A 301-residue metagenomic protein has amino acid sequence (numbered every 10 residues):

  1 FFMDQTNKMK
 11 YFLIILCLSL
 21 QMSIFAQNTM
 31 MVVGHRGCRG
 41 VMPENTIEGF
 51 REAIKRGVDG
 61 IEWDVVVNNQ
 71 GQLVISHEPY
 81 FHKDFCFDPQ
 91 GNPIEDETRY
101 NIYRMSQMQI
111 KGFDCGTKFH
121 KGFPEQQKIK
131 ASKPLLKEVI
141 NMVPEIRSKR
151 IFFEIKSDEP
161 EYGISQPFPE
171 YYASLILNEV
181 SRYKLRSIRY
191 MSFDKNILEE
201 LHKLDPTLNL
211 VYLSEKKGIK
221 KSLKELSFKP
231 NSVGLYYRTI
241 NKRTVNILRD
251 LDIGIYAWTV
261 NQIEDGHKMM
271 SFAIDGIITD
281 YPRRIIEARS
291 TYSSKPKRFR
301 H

Functional and structural regions predicted by a protein language model:
D4-F12: Positively charged n-region of N-terminal signal peptides that target proteins for export
Y11-L20: Sec-dependent N-terminal signal peptides
S23: Predominantly soluble domains enriched in secretory-pathway, periplasmic, or organellar proteins
A26-H301: Phosphate-group recognition and catalysis centered on beta-loop-alpha active-site segments
